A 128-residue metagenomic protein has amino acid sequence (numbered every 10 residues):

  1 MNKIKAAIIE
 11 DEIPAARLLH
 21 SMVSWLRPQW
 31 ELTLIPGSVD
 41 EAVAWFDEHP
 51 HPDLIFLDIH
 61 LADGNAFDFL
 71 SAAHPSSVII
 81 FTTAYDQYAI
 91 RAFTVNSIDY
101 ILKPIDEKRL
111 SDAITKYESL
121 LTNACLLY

Functional and structural regions predicted by a protein language model:
M1-K5: Non-catalytic signal-transmission and effector/linker regions of two-component phosphorelay proteins
E10: Conserved acidic carboxylate
I13-R17: Charged phosphotransfer/docking patches of two-component systems
H20, I35-L54: Acidic, metal-coordinating helix/loop segments flanking the phosphotransfer/catalytic sites of two-component signaling
M22-L26: Alpha-helical interaction/dimerization surfaces of two-component signaling modules
R27-T33, S77: A generic structural motif
P52-A124: CheY-like receiver
L127-Y128: Conserved small/polar residues in nucleotide/adenosyl-binding loops
